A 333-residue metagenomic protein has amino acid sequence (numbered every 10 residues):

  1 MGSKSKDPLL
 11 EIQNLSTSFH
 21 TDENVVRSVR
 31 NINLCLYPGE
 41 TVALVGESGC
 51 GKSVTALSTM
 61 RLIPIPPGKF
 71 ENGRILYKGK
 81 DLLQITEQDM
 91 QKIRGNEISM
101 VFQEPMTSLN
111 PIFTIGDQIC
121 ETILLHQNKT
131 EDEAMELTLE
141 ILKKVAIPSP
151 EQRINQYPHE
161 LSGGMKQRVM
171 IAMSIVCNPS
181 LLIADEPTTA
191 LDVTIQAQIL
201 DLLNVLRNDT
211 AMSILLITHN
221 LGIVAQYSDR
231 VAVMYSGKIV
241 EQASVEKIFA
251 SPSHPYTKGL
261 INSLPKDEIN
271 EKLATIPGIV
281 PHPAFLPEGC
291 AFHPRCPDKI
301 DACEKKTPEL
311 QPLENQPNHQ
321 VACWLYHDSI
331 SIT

Functional and structural regions predicted by a protein language model:
K6-P8, P148-Q152, Q242-T333: Short catalytic/signature loops enriched in Gly
F70-D81: Conserved ABC transporter NBD signature motif
N128, D132-I147, I154-N155, A250 (+1 more regions): ABC ATPase nucleotide-binding domain helical subdomain, centered on the C-loop/LSGGQ "ABC signature"
Q156-L161, M165: Conserved ABC ATPase signature
V176-S180: A short, proline-enriched helix->beta-strand linker immediately N-terminal to the Walker B motif in ABC-type P-loop
I183-P187, L191-E271: P-loop NTP-binding/switch modules centered on Walker-like glycine-rich loops
